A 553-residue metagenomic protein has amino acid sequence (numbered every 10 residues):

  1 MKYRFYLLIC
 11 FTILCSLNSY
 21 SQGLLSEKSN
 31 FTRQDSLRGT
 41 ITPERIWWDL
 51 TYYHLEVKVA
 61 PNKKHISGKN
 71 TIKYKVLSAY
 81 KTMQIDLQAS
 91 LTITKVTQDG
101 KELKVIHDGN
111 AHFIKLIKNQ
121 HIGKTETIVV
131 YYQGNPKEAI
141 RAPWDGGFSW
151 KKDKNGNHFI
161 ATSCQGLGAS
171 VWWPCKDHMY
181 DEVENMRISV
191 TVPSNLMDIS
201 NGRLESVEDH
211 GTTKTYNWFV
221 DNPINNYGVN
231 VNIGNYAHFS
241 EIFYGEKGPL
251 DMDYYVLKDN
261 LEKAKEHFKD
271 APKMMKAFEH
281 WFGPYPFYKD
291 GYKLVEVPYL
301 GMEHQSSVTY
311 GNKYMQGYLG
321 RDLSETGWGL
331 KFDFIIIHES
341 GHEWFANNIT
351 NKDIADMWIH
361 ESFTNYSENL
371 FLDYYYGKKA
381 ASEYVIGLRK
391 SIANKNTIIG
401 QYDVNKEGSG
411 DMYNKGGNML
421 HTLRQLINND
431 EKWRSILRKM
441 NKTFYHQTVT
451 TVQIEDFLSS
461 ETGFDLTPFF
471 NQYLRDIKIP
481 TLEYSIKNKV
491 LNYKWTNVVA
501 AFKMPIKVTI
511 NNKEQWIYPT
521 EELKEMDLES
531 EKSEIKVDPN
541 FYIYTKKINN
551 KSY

Functional and structural regions predicted by a protein language model:
S21-S67, T94, D99, K151-F159 (+2 more regions): N-terminal, polar/Ser/Thr-rich
L24, M83, Q88-K151, E525-E531: A surface-exposed beta-strand-loop module
G68, C164-Q165, D177-I337: Hydrophobic helix-coil surface modules that form long, contiguous segments used for peptide/substrate interaction
T92-Q98, I199, L466-T467, L482 (+1 more regions): Beta-strand-rich binding/interaction modules
I122, Y131-M186, F239-I242, Y542-Y553: Glycine/proline-rich low-complexity spacer/linker segments in large multi-domain proteins
C164, P272, A277, Y288 (+4 more regions): Zinc-dependent metallopeptidase catalytic helix centered on the HExxH motif and its immediate flanking segment
D221, M357, E361-T422, F444: Acidic/His/Gly-enriched intrinsically disordered linker/tail segments that often contain short helix/coil "MoRF-like"
P286, S409-L491: Amphipathic alpha-helical substructures
